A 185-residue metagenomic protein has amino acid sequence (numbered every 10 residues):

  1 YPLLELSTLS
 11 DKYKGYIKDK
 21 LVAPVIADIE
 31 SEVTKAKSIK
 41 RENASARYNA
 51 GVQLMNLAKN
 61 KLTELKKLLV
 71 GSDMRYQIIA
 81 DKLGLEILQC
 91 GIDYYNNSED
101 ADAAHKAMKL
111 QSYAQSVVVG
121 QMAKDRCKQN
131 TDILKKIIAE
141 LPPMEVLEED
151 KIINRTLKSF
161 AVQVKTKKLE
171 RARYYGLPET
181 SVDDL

Functional and structural regions predicted by a protein language model:
Y1-K59, T63, Q77-E99, M108-S112 (+1 more regions): Amphipathic alpha-helical repeat scaffolds of TPR domains
K66-K67, S112-S116: Amphipathic alpha-helical segments of tetratricopeptide repeats
V70, V119-M122: Short coil turns that delineate tetratricopeptide repeat
